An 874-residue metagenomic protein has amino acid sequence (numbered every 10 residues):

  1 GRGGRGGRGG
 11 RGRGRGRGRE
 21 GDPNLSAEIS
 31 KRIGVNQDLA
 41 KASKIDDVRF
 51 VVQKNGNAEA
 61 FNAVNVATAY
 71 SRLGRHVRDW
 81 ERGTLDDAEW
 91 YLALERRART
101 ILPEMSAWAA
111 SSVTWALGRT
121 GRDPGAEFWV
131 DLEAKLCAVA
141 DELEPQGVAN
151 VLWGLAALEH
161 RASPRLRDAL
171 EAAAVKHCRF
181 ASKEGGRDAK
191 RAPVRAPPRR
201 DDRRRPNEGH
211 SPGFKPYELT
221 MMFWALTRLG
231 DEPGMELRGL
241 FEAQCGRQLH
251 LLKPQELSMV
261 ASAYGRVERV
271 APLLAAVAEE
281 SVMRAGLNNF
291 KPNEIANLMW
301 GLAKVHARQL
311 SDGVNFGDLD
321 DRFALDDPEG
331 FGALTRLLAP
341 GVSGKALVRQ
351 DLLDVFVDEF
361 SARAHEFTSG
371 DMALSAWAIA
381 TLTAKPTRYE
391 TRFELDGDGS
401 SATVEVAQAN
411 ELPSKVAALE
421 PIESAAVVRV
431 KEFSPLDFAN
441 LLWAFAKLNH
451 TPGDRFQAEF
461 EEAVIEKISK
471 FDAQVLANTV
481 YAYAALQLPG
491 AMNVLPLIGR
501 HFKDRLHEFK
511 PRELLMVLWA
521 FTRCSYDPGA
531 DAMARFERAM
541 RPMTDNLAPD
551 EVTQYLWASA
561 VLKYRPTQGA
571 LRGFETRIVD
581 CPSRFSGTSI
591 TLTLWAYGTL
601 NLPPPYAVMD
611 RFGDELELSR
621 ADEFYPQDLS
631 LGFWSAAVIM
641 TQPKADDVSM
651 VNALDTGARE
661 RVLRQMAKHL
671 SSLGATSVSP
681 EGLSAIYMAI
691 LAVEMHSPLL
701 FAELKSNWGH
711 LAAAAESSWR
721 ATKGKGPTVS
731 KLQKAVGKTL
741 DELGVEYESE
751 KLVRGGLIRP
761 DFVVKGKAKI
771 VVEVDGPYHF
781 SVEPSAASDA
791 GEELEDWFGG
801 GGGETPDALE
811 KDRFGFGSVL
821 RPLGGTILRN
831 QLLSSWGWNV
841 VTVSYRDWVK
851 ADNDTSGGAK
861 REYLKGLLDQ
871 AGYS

Functional and structural regions predicted by a protein language model:
R2-S874: Eukaryotic RNA-binding helical-repeat scaffolds
